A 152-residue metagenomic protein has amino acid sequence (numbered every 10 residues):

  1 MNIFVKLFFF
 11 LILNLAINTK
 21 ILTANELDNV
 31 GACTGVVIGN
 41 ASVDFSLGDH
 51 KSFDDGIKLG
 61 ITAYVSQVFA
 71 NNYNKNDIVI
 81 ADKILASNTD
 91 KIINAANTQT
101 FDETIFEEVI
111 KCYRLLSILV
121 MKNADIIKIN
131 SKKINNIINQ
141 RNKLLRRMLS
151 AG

Functional and structural regions predicted by a protein language model:
M1-N25: Classical Sec-dependent N-terminal signal peptides that target proteins to the secretory pathway
N2, A16, D54, I137 (+1 more regions): General helical secondary-structure elements
A16, V37-I38, L116: Generic short alpha-helical hydrophobic face used as a protein-protein interaction/packing hotspot
L22-V30, T100-T104: Structural motif
N25-V79: Short N-proximal segments of mature Sec-exported proteins
A63-G152: Compact alpha-helical subdomains of small soluble proteins
